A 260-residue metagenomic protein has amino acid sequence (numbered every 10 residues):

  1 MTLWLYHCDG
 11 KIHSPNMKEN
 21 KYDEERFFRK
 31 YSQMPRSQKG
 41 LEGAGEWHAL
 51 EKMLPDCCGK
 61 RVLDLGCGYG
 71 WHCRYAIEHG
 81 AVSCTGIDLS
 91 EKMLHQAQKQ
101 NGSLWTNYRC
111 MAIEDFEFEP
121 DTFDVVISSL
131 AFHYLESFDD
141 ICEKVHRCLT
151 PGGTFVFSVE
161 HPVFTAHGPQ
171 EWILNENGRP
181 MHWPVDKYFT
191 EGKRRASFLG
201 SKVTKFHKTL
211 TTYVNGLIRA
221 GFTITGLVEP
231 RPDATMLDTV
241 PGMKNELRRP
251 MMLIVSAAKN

Functional and structural regions predicted by a protein language model:
P15-C57, W71-Y75, M93-Q96: Conserved class I S-adenosyl-L-methionine
L63-L65, Y69-F116: Class I SAM-dependent methyltransferase SAM/SAH-binding core
E114-V126: A short acidic, Gly/Pro-enriched loop at the edge of an enzyme's catalytic core that lines a small-molecule cofactor
D124-D139: A short SAM/SAH-binding and catalytic strip from SAM-dependent methyltransferases
D139-T154: A short glycine-rich, Lys/Arg-flanked "PGG" loop and its adjoining helix->strand segment in the class I
F155-G192: Conserved class I S-adenosyl-L-methionine
G192-K193, K205-L227: Short alpha-helix
G216-N260: C-terminal lobe and adjacent flexible extensions of AdoMet/dcAdoMet transferase-like proteins
